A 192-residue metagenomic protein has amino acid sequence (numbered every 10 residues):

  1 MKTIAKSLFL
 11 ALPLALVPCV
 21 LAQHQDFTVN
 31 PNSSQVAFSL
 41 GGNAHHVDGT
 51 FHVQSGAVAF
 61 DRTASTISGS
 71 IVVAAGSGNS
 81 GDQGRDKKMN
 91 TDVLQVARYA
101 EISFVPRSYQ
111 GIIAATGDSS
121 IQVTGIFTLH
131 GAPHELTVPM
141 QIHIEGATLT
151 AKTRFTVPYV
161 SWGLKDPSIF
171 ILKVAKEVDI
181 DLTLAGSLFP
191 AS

Functional and structural regions predicted by a protein language model:
M1-S7: Positively charged n-region of N-terminal signal peptides that target proteins for export
K2, C19-L21: Glycine-centered signal
S7-V17: Bacterial N-terminal signal peptides
L21-S192: Low-complexity, acidic/polar, glycine-enriched regions of mature
